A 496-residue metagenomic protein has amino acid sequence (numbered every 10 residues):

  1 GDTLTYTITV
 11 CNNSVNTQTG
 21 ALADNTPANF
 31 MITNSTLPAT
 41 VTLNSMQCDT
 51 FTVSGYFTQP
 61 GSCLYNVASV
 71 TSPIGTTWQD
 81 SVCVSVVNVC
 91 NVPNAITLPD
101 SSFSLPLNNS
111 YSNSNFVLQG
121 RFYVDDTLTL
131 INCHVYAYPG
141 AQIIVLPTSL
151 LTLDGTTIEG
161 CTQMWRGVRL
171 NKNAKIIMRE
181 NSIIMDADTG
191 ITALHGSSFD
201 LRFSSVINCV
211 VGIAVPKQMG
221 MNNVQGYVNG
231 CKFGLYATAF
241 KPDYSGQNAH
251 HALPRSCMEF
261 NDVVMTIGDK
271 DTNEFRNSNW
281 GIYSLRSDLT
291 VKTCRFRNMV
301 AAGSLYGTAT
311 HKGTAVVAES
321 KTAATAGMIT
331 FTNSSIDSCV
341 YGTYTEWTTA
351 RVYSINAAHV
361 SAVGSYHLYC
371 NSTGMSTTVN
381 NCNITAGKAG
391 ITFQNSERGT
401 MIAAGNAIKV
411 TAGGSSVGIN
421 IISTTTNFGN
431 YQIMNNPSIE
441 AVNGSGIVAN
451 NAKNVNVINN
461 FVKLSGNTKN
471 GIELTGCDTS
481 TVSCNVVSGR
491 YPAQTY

Functional and structural regions predicted by a protein language model:
G1-V89: Exported/extracytosolic protein signature
T3, T36, S45, T50 (+14 more regions): Coil residues (strongly favoring Ser/Thr
N88-G140, I144-T157: N-terminal domain-start segments of secreted/luminal proteins
N115, L130, H134-Y138, L151-W165 (+14 more regions): Beta-strand-rich solenoid/repeat architectures in extracellular/passenger domains of polysaccharide-targeting enzymes
V117-T127, A137-L151, C161-K175, A187-T189 (+3 more regions): Extracellular beta-strand-rich solenoid/capping regions of secreted or surface-exposed proteins that bind or remodel
D126-T129, S149-L150, A174, G196-D200 (+10 more regions): Short "repeat-start/strand-capping" segments in structured domains, especially the N-termini of parallel beta-helix
F393-N395, I421-S423, V448-N456, N470-C477 (+2 more regions): Exposed, low-structure sequence patches enriched in small/polar residues
